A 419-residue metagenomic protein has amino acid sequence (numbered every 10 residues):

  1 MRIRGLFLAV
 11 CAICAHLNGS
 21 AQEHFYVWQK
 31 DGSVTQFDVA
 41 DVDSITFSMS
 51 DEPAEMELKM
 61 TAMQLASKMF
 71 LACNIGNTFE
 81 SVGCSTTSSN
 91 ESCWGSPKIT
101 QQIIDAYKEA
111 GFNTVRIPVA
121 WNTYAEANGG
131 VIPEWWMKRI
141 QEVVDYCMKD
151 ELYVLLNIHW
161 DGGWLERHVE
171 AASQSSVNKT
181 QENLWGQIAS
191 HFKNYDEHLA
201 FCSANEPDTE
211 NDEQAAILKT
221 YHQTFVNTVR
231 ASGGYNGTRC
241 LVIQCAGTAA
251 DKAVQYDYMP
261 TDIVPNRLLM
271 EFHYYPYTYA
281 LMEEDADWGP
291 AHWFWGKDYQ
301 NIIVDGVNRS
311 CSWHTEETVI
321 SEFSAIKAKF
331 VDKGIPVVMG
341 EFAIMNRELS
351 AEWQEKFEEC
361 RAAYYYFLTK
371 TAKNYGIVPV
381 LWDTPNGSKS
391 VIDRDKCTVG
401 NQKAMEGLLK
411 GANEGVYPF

Functional and structural regions predicted by a protein language model:
M1-H24: Bacterial Sec-dependent N-terminal signal peptides
E23-D38: Short N-terminal segments immediately surrounding and downstream of signal-peptide cleavage
M49-M60: Mature N-terminal, pre-catalytic/accessory segment of carbohydrate-active enzymes
M60, A66-C240, C245-Q255, S388 (+1 more regions): Active-site mouth of glycoside hydrolases
K98-A120, F323-F330, T369-T371, Y375-V380: Catalytic domains of carbohydrate-active enzymes, especially glycoside hydrolases
K179-T315, S324-M345, K370, N374-I377: Active-site region of glycoside hydrolase catalytic domains
D262, L349-F419: Aromatic-rich peripheral "rim/lid" segments of glycoside hydrolase catalytic domains that contact and position glycan
